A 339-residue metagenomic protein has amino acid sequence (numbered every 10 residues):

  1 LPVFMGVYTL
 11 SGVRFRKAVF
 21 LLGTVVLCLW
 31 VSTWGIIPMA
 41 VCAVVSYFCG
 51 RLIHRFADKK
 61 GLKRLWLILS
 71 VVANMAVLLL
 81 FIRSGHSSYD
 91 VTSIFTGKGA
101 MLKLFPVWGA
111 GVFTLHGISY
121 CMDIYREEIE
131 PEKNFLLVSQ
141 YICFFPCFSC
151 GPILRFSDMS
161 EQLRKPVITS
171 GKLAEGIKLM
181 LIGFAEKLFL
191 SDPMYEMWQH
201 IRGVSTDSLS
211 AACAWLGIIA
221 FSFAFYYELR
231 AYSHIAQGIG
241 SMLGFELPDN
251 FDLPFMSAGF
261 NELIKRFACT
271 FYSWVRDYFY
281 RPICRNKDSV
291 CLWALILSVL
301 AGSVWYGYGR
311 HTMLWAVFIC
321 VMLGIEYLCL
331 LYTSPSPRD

Functional and structural regions predicted by a protein language model:
L1-D339: Membrane-embedded transmembrane alpha-helical bundles that form the catalytic cores of multi-pass lipid-modifying
